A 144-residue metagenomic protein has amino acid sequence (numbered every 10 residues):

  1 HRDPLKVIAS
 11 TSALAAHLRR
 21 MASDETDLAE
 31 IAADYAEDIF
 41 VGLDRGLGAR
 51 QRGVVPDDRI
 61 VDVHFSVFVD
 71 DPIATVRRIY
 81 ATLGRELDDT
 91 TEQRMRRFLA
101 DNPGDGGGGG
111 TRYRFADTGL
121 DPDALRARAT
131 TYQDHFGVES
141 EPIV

Functional and structural regions predicted by a protein language model:
H1: Phosphate-binding active sites in nucleotide-utilizing proteins
P4-L5: Sensor-1/coupling segment of RecA-like P-loop NTPase cores
I8-D62, V67-V144: PAPS-dependent sulfotransferases, especially Golgi type II membrane carbohydrate sulfotransferases
